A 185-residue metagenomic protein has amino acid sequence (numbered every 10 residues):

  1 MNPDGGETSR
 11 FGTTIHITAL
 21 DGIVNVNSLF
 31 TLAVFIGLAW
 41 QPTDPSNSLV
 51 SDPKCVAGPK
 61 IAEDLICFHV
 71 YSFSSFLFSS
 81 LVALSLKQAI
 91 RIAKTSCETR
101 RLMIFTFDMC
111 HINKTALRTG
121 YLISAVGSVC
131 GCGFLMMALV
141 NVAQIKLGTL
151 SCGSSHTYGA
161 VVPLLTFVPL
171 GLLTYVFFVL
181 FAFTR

Functional and structural regions predicted by a protein language model:
M1-D4, F11-L20, V24, I36 (+4 more regions): Long, position-biased, composition-driven segments near the start of the mature protein
M1-E7, R101-T106: Non-transmembrane, juxtamembrane loop and terminal tail segments of multi-pass eukaryotic membrane proteins
N2-F76: N-terminal helical submodule of small eukaryotic multi-pass membrane proteins
P59-R185: Alpha-helical transmembrane segments of integral membrane proteins
